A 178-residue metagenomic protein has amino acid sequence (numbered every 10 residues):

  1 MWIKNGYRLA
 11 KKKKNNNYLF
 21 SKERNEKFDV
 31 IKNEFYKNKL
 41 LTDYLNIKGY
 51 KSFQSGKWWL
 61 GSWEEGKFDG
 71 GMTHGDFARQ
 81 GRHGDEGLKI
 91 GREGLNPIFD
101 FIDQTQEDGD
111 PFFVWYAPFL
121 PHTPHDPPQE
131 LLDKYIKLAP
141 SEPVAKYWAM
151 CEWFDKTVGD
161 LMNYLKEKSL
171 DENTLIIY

Functional and structural regions predicted by a protein language model:
M1-Y178: Formylglycine-dependent sulfatase
